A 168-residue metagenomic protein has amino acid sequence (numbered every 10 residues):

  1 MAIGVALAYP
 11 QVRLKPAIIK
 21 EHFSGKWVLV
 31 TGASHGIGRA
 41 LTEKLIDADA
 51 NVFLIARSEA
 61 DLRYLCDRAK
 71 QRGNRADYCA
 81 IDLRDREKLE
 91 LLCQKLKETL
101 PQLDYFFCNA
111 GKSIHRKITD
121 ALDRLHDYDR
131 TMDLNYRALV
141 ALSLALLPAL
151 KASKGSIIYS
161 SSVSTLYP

Functional and structural regions predicted by a protein language model:
M1-W27: Non-catalytic terminal and boundary segments that flank Rossmann-like NAD(P)-dependent oxidoreductase
W27, S34-H35: Conserved glycine-rich cofactor-binding loop
A48-L65: Conserved glycine-rich Rossmann-like NAD(P)H-binding loop of the short-chain dehydrogenase/reductase
A60, A80-L92: The beta1-alpha1 cofactor-binding region of Rossmann-like NAD(H)/NADP(H)-dependent oxidoreductases
S113-D129: Conserved mid-core segment of classical short-chain dehydrogenase/reductases
S143-L144: A short, exposed helix-loop element centered on a Lys and neighboring polar residues
K154-P168: Catalytic loop of short-chain dehydrogenase/reductase
